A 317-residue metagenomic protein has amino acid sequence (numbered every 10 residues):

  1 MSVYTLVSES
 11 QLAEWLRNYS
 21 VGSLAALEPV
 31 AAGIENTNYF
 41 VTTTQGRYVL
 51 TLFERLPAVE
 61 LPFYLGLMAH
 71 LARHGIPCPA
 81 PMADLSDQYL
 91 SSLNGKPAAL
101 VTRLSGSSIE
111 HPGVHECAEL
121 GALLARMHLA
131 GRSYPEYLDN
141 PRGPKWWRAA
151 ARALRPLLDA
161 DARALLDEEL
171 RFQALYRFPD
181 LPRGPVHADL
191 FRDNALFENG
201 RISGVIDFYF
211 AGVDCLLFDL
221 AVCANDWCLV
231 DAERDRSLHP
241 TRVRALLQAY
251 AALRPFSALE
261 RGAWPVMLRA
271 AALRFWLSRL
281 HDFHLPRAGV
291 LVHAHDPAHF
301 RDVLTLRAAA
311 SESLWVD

Functional and structural regions predicted by a protein language model:
M1-L85, E198-R201, L314-D317: Conserved NTP-binding catalytic cores of kinases and kinase-like/nucleotidyltransferase enzymes across multiple kinase
V7-N18, P135-E136, W147-A188, E198 (+1 more regions): An alpha-helical support segment within catalytic cores of ATP-dependent transferases
A31-T44, V49-L50, P81-M82, Q173-F218: Active-site acidic catalytic loop and adjacent metal/ATP-binding pocket of ATP-dependent phosphoryl transfer enzymes
T42-P135: ATP-binding pocket architecture of kinase catalytic cores
E110-R163, L181-R183, L291-A294: A cross-family kinase active-site recognition segment
P141, R152-A153, F275-D317: ATP/Mg2+ or Mg2+-diphosphate-binding catalytic cores that bind nucleotide phosphates or diphosphates via glycine-rich
L217-P255, R269-R287: Active-site activation/catalytic loop segments of kinase-like enzymes and analogous catalytic loops in related
A258-L268: All-alpha amphipathic helical-bundle segments outside canonical DNA-binding/catalytic cores that form hydrophobic
